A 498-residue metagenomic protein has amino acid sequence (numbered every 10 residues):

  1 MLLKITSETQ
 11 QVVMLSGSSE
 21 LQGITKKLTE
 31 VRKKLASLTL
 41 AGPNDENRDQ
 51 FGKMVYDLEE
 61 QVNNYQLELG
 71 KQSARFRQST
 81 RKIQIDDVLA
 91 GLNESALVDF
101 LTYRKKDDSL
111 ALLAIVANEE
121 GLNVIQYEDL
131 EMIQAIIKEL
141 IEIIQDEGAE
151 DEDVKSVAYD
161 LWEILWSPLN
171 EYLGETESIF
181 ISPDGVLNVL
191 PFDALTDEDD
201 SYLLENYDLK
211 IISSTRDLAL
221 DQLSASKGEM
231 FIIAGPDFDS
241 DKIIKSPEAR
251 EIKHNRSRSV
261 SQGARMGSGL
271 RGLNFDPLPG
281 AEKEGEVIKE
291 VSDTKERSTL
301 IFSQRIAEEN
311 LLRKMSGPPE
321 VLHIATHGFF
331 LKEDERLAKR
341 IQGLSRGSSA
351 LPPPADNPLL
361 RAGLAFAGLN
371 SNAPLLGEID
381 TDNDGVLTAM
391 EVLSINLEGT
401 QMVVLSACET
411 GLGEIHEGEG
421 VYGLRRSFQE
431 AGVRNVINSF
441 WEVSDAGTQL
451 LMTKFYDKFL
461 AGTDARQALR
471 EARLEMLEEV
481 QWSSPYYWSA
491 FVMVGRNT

Functional and structural regions predicted by a protein language model:
L2, L69-T498: Catalytic cores of enzymes
L2-I5, L40: Helix-capping and short linker residues that terminate individual alpha-solenoid repeat units
T6-T29: Short, charge/polar-rich alpha-helical segments
V13-S16, E20, N47-Q50, Q84: Non-transmembrane, amphipathic alpha-helical segments
L21, T25-L28, R48, G52-V55 (+1 more regions): Large, well-folded core regions of big proteins
L21-T39, L58, Y65, L140: Non-transmembrane amphipathic alpha-helical segments
K34-S37, Q50, M54-R77: Amphipathic alpha-helical coiled-coil segments
T39-R48: Charged, low-complexity interaction regions
